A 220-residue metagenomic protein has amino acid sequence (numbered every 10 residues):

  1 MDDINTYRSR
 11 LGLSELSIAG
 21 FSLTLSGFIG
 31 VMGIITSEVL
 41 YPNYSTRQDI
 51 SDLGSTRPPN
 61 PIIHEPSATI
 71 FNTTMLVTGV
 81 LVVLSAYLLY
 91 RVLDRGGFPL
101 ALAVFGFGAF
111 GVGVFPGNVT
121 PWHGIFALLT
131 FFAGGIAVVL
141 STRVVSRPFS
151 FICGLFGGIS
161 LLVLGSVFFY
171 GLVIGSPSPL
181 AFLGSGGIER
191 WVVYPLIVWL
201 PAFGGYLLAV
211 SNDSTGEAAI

Functional and structural regions predicted by a protein language model:
M1-E15: Short, Lys/Arg-rich, polar N-terminal cytosolic tail immediately upstream of the first transmembrane signal-anchor
S14-P42: N-terminal signal-anchor transmembrane alpha helix
G27, M75-L84, F132-L140, V192-L208: Hydrophobic cores of alpha-helical transmembrane segments in multi-pass inner/ER membrane proteins, independent
M32, F107-P121, L162-L180: C-terminal ends of transmembrane alpha-helices and the immediately adjacent extracellular/lumenal or cytosolic loop
V39-D52: Interfacial/capping segments of alpha-helical transmembrane domains
S55-V80: Interfacial helix-start motif at the membrane-water boundary
L102-V145: Membrane-proximal helix-loop-helix units in multi-pass membrane proteins
T142-I220: Terminal transmembrane helical module of multi-pass membrane proteins
